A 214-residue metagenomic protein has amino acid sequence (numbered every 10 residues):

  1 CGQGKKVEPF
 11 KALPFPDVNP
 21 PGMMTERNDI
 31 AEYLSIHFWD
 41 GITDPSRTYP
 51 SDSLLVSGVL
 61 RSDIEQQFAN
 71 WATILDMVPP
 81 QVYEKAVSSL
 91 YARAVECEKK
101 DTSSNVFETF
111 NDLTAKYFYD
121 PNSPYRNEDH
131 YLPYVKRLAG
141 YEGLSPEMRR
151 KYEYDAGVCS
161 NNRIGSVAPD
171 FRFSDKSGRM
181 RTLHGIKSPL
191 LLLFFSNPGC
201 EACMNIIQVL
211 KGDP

Functional and structural regions predicted by a protein language model:
G2-K176: Oxidative protein folding and maturation machinery
R179-L210: Short active-site neighborhood of thiol/selenol oxidoreductases, capturing the structured segment around
